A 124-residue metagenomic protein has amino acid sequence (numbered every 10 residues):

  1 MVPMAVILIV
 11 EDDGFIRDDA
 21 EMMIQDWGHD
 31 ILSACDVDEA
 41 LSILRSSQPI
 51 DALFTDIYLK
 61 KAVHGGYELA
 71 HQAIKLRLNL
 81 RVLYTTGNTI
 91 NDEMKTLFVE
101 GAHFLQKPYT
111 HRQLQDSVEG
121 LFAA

Functional and structural regions predicted by a protein language model:
E11, T86: Conserved acidic carboxylate
D13-L32: Two-component/phosphorelay signaling modules centered on CheY-like receiver
M22, S33-A52, K60: Acidic, metal-coordinating helix/loop segments flanking the phosphotransfer/catalytic sites of two-component signaling
G65-L80: Short amphipathic alpha-helix used as the core "switch/output" element in two-component signaling
G87-D92: Negatively charged, flexible loop motifs adjacent to catalytic sites in prokaryotic signal transduction proteins
K95-L105: As written
Y109-G120: C-terminal output helix
